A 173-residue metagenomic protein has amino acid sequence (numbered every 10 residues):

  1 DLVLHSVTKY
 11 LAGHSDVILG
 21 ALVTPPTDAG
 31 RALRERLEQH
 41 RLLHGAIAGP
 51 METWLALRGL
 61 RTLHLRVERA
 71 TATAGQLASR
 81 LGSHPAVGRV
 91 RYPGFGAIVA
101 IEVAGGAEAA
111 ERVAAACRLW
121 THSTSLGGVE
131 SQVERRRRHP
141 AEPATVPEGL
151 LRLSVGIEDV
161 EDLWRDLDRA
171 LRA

Functional and structural regions predicted by a protein language model:
L2-R135, A144-V146: Active-site C-terminal subdomain of aminotransferase-like
R66, S131-A173: PLP-dependent enzyme catalytic core of the Aspartate aminotransferase-like
